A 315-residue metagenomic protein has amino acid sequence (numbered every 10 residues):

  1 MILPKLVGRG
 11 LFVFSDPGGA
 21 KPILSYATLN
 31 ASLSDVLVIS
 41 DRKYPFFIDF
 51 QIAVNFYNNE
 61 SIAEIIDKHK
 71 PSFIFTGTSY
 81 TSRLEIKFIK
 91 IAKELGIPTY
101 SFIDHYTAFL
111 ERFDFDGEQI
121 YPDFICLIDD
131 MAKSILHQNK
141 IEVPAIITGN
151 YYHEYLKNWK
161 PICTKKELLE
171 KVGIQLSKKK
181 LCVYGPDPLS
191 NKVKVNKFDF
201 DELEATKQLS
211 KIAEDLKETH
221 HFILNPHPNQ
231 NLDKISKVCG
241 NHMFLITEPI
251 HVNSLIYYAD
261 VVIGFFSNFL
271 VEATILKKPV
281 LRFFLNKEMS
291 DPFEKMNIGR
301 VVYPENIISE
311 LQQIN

Functional and structural regions predicted by a protein language model:
I2-L11: Extreme N-terminal starter segment of soluble prokaryotic enzymes
R9, S72-F75, F124, L181 (+2 more regions): Structural motif
L11-N158, L270: Active-site and donor-binding regions of nucleotide-sugar-utilizing enzymes
K21-A31, L156-S236: Conserved catalytic-core segment of nucleotide-activated headgroup transferases in glycan assembly
I39-F46, D129-K133, H227-L232, P249 (+2 more regions): Short, polar loop motifs at secondary-structure junctions
T76, L84, S101-F102, T247-E294: A donor-sugar binding/catalytic signature common to diverse glycosyltransferases and related nucleotide-sugar
P122, S236-C239, N268-N315: Catalytic binding pocket for nucleotide-activated donors in carbohydrate/polymer assembly enzymes
I235-E248: Nucleotide-activated donor-binding/catalytic signature segment of Leloir-type glycosyltransferases, i.e., the conserved
